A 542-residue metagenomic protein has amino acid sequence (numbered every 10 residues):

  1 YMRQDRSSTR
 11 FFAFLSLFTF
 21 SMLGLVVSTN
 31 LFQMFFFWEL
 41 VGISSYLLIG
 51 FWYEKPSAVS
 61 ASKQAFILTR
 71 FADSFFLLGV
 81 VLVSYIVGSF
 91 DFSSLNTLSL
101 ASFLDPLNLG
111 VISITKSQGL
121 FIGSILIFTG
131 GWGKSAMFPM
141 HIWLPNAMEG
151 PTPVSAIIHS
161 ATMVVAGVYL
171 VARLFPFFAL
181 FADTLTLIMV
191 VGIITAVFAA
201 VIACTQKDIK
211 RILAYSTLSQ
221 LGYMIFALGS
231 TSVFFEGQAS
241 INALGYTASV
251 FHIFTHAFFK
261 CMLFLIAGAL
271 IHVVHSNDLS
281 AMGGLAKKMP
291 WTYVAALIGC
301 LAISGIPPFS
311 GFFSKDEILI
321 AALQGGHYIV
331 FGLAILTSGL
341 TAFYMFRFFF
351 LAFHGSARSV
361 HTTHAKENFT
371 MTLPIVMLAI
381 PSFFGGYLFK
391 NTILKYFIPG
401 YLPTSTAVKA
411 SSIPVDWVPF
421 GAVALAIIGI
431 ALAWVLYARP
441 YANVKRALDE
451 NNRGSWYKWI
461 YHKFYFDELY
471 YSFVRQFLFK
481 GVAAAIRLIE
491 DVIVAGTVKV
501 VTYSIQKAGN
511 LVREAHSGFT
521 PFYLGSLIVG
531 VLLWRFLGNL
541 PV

Functional and structural regions predicted by a protein language model:
Y1-T392, S412-N443, Y461, E468 (+3 more regions): ...captures the hydrophobic TM-helix bundle architecture rather than a specific catalytic motif, and can also fire on
Y396-P414, A484-E514: Hydrophobic alpha-helical transmembrane segments and immediately flanking/interface helices in integral membrane
Y437-Y457: C-terminal, low-complexity/hydrophilic appendages and adjacent surface loops of extracellular/periplasmic anionic
G454-K499: Membrane-proximal soluble regions of multi-pass membrane proteins
